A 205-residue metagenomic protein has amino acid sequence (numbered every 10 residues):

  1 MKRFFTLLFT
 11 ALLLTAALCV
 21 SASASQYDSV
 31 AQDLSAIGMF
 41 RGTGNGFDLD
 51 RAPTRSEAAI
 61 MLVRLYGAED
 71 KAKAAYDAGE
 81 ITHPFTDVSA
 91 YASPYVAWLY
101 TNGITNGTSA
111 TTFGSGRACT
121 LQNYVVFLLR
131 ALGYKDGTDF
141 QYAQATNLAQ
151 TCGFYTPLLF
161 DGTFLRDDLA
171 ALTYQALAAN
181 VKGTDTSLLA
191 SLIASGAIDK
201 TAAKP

Functional and structural regions predicted by a protein language model:
K2-V30, A36-S93, T101-T163, L177-P205: Feature responds to low-complexity, polar/acidic, surface-exposed segments characteristic of secreted/exported proteins
